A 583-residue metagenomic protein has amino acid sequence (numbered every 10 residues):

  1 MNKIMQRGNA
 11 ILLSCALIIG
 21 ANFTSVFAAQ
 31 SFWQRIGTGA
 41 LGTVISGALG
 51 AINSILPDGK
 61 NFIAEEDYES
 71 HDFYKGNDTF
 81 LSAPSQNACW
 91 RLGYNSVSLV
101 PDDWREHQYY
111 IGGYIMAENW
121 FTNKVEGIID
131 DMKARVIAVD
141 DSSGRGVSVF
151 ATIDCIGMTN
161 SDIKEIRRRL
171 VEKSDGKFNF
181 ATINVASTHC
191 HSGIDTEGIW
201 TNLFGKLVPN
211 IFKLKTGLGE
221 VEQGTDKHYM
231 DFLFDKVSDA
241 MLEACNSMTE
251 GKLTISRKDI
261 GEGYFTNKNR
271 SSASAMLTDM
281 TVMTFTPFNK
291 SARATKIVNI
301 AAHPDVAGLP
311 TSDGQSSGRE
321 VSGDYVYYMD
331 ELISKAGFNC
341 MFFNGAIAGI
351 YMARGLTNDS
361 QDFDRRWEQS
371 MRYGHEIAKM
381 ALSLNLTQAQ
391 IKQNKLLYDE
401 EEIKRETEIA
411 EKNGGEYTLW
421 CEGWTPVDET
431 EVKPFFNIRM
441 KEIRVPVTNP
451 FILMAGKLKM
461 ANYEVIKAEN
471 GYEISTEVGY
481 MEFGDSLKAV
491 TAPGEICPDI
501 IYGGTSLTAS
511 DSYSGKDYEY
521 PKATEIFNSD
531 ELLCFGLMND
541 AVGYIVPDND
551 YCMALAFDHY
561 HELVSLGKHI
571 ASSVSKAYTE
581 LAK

Functional and structural regions predicted by a protein language model:
N2-L12: Bacterial N-terminal signal peptides that target proteins for export
L12-N22: Bacterial N-terminal signal peptides
N22-Q30: Sec-dependent signal peptide cleavage junction
A29-R372, K392-K583: Conserved beta-alpha junction segments in alpha/beta enzyme cores
E368-I391: A conserved active-site cap/scaffold subdomain adjacent to cofactor or substrate pockets
